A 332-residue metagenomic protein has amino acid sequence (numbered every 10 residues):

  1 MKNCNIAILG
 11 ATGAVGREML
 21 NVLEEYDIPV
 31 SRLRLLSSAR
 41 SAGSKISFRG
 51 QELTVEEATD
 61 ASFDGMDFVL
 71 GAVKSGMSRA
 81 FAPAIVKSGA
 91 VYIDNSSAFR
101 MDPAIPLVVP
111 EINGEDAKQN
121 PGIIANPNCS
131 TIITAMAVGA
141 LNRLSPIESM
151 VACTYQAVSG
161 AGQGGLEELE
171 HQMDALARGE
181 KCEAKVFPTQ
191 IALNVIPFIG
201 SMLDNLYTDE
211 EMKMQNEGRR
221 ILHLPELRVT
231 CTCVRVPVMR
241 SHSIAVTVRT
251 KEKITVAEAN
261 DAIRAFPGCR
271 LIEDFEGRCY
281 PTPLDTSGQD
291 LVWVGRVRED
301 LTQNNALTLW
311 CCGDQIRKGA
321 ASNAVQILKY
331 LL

Functional and structural regions predicted by a protein language model:
M1-I191, E226-R228, R278, V292-W293 (+4 more regions): N-terminal Rossmann-like NAD(P) cofactor-binding subdomain of oxidoreductases, focused on the glycine-rich
V69, V158-L332: Charged docking surfaces used in two-component/phosphorelay signaling
